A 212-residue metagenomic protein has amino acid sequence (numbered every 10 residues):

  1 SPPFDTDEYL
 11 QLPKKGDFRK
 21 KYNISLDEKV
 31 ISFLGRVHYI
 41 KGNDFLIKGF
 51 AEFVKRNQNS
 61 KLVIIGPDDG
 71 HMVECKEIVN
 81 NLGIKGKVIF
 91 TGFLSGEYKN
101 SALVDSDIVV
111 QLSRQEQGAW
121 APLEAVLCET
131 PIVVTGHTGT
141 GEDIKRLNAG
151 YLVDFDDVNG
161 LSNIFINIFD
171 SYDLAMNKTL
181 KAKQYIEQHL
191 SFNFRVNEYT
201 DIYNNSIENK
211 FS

Functional and structural regions predicted by a protein language model:
S1-Y9: Short beta-strand->alpha-helix junction loop in the catalytic core of nucleotide-activated group-transfer enzymes
P3-F4, L34, K61-K76, G92: Glycosyltransferase donor-sugar binding loop
S25-K41, I47-F50: Conserved donor-binding/catalytic core segment of Leloir-type glycosyltransferases
E74-L94: Nucleotide-activated donor-binding/catalytic signature segment of Leloir-type glycosyltransferases, i.e., the conserved
R114-Q115: Aromatic "clamp/platform" in nucleotide-sugar-dependent glycosyltransferases that forms part of the donor/acceptor
P131-T135: Short hydrophobic beta-strand element within catalytic cores of glycosyltransferases and related nucleotide-activated
R146, Y151-V158, N167-Y172: Conserved acidic donor-binding segment of nucleotide-sugar-dependent glycosyltransferases
N167, L174-H189, R195-D201: A short, well-ordered alpha-helix in the C-terminal region of glycosyltransferases
